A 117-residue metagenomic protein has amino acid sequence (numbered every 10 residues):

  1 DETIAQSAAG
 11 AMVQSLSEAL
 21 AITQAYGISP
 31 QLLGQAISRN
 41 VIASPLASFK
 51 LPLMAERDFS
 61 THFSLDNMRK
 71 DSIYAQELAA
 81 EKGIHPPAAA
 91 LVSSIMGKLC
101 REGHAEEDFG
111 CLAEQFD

Functional and structural regions predicted by a protein language model:
D1-F116: Helical "substrate-binding/catalytic lid" subdomain of Rossmann-like NAD(P)-dependent dehydrogenases/reductases
